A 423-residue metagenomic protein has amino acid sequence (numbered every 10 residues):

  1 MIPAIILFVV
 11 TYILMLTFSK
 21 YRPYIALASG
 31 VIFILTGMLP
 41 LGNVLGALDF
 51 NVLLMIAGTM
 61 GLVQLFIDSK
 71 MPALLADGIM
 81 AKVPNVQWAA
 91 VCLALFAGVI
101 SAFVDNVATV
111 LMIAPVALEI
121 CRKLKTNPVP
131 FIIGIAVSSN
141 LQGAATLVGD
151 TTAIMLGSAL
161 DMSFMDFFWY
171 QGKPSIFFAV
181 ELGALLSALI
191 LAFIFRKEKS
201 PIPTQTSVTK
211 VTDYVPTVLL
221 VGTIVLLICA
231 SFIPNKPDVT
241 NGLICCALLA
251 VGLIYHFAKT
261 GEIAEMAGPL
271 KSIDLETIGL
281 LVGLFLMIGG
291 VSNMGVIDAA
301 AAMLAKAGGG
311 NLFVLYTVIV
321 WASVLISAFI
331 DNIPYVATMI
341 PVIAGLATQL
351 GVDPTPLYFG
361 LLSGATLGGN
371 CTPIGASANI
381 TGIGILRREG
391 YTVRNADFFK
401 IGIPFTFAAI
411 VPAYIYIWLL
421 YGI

Functional and structural regions predicted by a protein language model:
M1-I67, L74, G172-A302, K400-I423: Hydrophobic transmembrane alpha-helices of multi-pass small-molecule transporters
M1-L7, L39-G42, V83, P115-I132 (+6 more regions): Hydrophobic alpha-helical transmembrane segments
I6, A28-V31, F50, T59 (+10 more regions): Hydrophobic residues within alpha-helical transmembrane segments of multi-pass solute transporters/permease subunits
I13-K20, F96-D105, A136-V148, W321-Y335 (+1 more regions): Transmembrane alpha-helix interface/packing and boundary motifs in multi-pass membrane proteins, characterized by
P23, N51, W88, V129 (+5 more regions): Residues that define the loop-to-transmembrane-helix transition and helix capping in multi-pass membrane transporters
G42-V129, L280-L350: Membrane-embedded alpha-helical segments and adjacent helix-loop junctions characteristic of multi-pass solute
A73-L75, A108-E119, I132-I133, A145-M162 (+4 more regions): Re-entrant/interfacial helical elements at transmembrane boundaries that shape and gate the permeation pathway
I120-T217, D353, I380-I415, I423: Membrane-core helix-loop-helix motifs of multi-pass transport proteins
